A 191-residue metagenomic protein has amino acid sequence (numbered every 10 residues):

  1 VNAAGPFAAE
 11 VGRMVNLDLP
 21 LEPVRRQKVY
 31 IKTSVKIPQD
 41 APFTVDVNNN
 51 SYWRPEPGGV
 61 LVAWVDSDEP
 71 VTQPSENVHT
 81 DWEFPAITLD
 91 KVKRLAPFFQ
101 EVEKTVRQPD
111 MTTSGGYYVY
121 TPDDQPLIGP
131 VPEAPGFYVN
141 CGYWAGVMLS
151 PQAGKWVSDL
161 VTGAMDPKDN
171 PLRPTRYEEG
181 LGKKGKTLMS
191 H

Functional and structural regions predicted by a protein language model:
N2-P42: Central helical "cap/lid" subdomain
G5, V65, G142: Glycine-rich His-Gly loop
A8, D68, A145: Surface-exposed, flexible loop/turn segments at secondary-structure boundaries
V11-R13, T72, L149-S150: Short glycine-/acidic-enriched loop or helix-start segments at secondary-structure transitions that form or flank
D18-P20, T33-P135: Active-site lid/adjacent beta-loop-alpha segment flanking the redox-cofactor pocket in flavoenzymes
R25-K28, R54, K91, M148: Basic side chains
K93-H191: C-terminal catalytic lobe of FAD-dependent flavoproteins
